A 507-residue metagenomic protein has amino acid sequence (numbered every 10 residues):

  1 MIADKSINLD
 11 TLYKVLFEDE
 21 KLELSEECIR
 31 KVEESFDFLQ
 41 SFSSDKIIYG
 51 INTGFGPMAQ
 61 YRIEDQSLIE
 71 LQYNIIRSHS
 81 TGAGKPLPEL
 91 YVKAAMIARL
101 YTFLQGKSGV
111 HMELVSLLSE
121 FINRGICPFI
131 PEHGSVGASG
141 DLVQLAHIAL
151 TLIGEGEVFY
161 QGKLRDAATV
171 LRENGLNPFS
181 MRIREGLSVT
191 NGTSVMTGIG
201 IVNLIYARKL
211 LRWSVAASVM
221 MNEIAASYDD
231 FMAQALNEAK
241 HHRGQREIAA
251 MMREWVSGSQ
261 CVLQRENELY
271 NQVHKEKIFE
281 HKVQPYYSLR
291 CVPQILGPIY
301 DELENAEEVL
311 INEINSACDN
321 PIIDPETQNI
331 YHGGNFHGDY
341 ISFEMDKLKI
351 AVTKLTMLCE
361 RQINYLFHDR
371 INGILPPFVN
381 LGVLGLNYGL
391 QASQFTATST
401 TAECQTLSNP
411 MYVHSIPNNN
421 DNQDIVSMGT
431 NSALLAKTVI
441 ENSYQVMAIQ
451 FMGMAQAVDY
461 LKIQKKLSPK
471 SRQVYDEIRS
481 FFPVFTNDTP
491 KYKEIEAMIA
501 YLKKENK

Functional and structural regions predicted by a protein language model:
M1-D45, E70-P131, N222, A235-E238: Glycine-rich, flexible loop motifs
I2-K31, S35-F38, L68, T151-K507: C-terminal auxiliary extensions adjacent to catalytic cores
S43, I47-Y49, C127-H133, E155 (+2 more regions): Exposed boundary/loop context
S43-I47, G125-P131, L145, D166 (+2 more regions): Hydrophobic alpha-helical context, especially transmembrane and signal-peptide helices
Y49-I63, S67-L71, S78-Y101, P131-I153 (+2 more regions): FAD-binding core of FAD-dependent oxidoreductases, characterized by glycine-rich FAD pyrophosphate-binding loops
F55, G82, Y101-T102, I122 (+5 more regions): Acidic, glycine-rich active-site loops and adjacent beta-strand->loop/helix elements that engage anionic groups
L104-C127, G134-L145, L150, G162-I183: Well-ordered mid-protein domain cores that form the structural environment of catalytic cofactors
